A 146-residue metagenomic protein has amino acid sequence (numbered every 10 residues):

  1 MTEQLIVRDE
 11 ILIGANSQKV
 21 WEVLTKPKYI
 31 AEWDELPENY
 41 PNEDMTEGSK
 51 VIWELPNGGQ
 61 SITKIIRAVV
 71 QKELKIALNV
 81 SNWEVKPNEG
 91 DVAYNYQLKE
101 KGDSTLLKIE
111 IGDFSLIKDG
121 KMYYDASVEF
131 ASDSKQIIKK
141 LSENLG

Functional and structural regions predicted by a protein language model:
M1-P41: Hydrophobic ligand-binding cavity/cleft-lining segments
Q4, P56-G58: Glycine-centered tight beta-turn/hairpin loop motif at sheet-sheet or coil-to-beta transitions
V7-I11, Y96, I109-I111: A structural signal for short, well-ordered beta-strand segments
E10-L12, I52-E54, K64, Q97: Generic structural detector for well-ordered beta-strands
V20-L24, I30, V51, I65 (+4 more regions): Hydrophobic pocket/interface hotspot
D44-I52, Q71-I76: Short, hydrophobic/aromatic-rich segments at coil-to-beta transitions
G59-S104, G112: Hydrophobic-ligand binding "helix-grip"
P87, G112-G146: A conserved amphipathic terminal alpha-helix motif
